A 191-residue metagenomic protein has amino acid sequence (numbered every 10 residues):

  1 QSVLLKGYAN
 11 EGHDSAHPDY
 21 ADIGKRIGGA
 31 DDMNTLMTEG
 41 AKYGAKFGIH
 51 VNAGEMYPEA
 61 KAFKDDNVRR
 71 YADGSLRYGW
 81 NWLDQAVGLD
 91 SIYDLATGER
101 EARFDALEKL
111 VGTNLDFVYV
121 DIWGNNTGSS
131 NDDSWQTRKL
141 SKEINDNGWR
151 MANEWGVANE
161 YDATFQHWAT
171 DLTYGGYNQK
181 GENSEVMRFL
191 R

Functional and structural regions predicted by a protein language model:
Q1-G128: Aromatic-lined carbohydrate-binding/catalytic grooves of carbohydrate-active enzymes
L83, S91-D116, W123-R191: Active-site-proximal substrate-binding groove within the catalytic cores of carbohydrate-active enzymes
